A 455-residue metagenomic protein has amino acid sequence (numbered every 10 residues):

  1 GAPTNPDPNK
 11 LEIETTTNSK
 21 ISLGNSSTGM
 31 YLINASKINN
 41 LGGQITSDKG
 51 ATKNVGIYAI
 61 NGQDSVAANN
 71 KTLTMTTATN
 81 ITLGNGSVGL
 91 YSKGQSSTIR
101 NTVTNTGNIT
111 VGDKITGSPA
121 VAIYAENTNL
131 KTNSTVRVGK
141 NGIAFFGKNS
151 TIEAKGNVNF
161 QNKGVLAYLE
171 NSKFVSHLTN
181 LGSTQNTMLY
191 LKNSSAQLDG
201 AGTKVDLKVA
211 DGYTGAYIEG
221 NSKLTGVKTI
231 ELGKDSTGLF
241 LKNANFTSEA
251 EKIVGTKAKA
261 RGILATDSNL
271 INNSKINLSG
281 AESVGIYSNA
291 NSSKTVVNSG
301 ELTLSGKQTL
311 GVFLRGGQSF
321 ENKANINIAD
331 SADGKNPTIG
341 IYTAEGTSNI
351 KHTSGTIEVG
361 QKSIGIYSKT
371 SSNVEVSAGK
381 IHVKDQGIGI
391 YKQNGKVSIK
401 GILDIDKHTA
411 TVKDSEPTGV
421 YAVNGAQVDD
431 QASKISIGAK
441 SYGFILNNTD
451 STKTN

Functional and structural regions predicted by a protein language model:
P3-S26, K37-V55, S65, K71-V88 (+15 more regions): Beta-strand-rich solenoid/repeat architectures in extracellular/passenger domains of polysaccharide-targeting enzymes
I33, A59-I60, Y91-K93, E126 (+4 more regions): Polar, glycosylation-prone regions of secreted, cell-surface, and some intracellular proteins
I33-N34, Y91, E126-N127, F240 (+2 more regions): Intrinsically disordered, low-complexity repeat regions of secreted/extracellular protein precursors
